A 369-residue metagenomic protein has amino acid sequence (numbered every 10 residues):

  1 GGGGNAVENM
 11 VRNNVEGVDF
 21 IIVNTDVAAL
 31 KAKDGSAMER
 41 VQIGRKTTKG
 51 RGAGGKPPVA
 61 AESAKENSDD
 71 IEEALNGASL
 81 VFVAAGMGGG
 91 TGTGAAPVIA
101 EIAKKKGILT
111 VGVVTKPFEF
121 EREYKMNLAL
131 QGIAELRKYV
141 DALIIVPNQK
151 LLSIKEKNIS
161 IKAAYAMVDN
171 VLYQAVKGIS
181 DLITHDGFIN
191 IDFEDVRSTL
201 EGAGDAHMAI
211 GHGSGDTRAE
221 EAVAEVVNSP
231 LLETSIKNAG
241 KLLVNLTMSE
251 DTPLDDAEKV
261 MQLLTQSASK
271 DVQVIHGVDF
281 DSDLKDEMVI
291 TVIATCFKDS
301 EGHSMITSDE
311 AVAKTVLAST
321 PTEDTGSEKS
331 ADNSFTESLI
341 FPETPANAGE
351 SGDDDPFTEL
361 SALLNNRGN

Functional and structural regions predicted by a protein language model:
G2-N369: Tubulin/FtsZ superfamily GTPase core signature
